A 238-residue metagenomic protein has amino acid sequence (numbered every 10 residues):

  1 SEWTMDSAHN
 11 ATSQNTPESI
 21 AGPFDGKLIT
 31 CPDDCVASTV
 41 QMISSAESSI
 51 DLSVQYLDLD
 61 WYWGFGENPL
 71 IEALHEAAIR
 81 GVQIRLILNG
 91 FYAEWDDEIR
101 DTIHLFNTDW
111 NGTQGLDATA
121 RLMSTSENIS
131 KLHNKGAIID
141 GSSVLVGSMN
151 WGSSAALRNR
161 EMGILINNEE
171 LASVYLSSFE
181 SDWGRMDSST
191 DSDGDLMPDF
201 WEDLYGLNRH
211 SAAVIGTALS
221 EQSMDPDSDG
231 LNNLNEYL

Functional and structural regions predicted by a protein language model:
S1-D191: Charged, low-complexity intrinsically disordered terminal segments
D187-L238: Extracellular calcium-associated, cysteine-rich motifs in secreted modular proteins
